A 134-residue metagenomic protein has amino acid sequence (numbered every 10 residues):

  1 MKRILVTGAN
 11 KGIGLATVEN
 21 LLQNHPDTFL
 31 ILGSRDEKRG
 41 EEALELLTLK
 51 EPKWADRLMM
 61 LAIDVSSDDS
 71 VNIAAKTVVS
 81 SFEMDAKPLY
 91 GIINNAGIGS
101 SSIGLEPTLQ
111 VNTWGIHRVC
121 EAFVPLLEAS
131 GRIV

Functional and structural regions predicted by a protein language model:
M1-I31: Canonical Rossmann dinucleotide-binding motif of NAD(H)/NADP(H)-dependent dehydrogenases/reductases, specifically
R3-V6, P88-I93: Conserved hydrophobic beta-strands of the Rossmann-like cofactor-binding core in SDR/related NAD(P)H-dependent
P26-E42: Conserved glycine-rich Rossmann-like NAD(P)H-binding loop of the short-chain dehydrogenase/reductase
E37-K38, A62-K76, T113: The beta1-alpha1 cofactor-binding region of Rossmann-like NAD(H)/NADP(H)-dependent oxidoreductases
L49-D69: Rossmann-fold cofactor-recognition segment
I93, V119-F123, L127: Hydrophobic positions on the long internal alpha-helix of Rossmann-like NAD(P)-dependent oxidoreductase domains
N95-S100: Conserved NAD(P)H cofactor-binding loop of Rossmann-fold oxidoreductase domains
I103-R118, V134: Catalytic Tyr-X3-Lys loop
